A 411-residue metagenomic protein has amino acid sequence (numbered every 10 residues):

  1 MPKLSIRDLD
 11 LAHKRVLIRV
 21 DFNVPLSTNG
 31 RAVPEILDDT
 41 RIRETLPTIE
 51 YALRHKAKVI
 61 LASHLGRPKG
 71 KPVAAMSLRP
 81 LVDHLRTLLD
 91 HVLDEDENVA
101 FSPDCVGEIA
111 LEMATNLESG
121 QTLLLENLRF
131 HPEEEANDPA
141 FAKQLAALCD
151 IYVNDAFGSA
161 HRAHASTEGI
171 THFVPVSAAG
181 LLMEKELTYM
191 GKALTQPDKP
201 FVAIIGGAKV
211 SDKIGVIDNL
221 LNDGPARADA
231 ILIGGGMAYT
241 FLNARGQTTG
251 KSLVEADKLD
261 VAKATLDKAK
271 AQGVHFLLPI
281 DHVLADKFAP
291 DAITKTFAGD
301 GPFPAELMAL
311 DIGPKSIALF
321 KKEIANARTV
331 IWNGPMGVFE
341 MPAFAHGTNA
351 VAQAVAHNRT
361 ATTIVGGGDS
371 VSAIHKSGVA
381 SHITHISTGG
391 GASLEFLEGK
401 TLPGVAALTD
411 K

Functional and structural regions predicted by a protein language model:
M1-K411: Active-site loop-to-helix "anion-binding N-cap" substructures in soluble metabolic enzymes
